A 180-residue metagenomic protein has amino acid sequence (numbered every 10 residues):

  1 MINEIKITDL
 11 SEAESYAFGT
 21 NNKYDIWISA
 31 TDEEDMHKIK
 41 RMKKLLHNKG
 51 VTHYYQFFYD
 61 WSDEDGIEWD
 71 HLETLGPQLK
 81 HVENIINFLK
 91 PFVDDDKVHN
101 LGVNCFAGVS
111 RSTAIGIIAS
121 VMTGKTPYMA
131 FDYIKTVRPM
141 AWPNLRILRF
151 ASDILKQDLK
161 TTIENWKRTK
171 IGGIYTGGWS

Functional and structural regions predicted by a protein language model:
M1-Q56: Glycine-rich, flexible N-terminal cofactor/catalytic loop recognition
D32-E33, F58-W61, F106: Histidine- and/or cysteine-centered catalytic micro-motif in compact active-site loops
M36-H37, E64, S110-A114: Short catalytic/ligand-binding loop motif for oxyanion handling, primarily in non-cytosolic enzymes, centered on
G50-G102: Helix-loop module immediately N-terminal to the HCX5R catalytic loop in PTP-like cysteine phosphatase domains
H81-I85, R111, I115, A130 (+1 more regions): Amphipathic alpha-helical interface surfaces
F92-N100, I117-S180: PTP/DSP superfamily signal
N100-I118: A phosphate-binding catalytic loop at a beta-strand-loop-alpha-helix junction that coordinates phosphoryl groups
